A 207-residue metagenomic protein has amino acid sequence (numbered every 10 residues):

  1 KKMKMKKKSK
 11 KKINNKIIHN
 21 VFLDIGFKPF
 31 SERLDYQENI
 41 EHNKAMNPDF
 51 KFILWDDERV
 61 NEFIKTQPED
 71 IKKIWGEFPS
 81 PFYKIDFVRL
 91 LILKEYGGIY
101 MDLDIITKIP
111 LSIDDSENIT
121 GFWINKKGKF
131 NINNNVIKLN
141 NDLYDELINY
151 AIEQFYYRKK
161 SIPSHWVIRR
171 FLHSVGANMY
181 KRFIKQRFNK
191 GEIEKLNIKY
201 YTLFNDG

Functional and structural regions predicted by a protein language model:
K1-D86, M101-G207: Glycosyltransferase-associated regions of secretory-pathway enzymes, highlighting luminal stem/catalytic domains
D86-G97: Small-residue hinge/turn detector
